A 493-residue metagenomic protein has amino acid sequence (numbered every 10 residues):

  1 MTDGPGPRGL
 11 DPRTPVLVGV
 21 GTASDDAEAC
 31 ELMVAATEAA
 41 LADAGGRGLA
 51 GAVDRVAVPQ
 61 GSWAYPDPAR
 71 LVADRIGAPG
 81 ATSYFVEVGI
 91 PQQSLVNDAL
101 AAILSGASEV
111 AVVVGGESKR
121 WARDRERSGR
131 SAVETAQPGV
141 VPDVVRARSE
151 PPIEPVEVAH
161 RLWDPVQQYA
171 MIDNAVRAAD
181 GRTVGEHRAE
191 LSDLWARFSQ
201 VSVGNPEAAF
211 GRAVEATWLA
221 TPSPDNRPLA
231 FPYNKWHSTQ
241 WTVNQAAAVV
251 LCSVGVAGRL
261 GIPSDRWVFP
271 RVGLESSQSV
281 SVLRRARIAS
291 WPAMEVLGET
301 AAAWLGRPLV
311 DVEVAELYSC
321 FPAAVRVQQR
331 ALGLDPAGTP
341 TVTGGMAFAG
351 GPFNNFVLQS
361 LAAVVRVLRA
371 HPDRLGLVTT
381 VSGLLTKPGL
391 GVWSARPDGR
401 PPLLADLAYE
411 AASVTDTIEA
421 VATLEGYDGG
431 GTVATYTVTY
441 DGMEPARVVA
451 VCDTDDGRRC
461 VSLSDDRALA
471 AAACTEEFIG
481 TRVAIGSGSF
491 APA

Functional and structural regions predicted by a protein language model:
M1-F85, A101-S108, V112-V256, I262-A349 (+3 more regions): Conserved "HGTGT" condensation-loop signature of ketosynthase/thiolase-family condensing enzymes that catalyze
L32, P91, F356, S360: Soluble or luminal CAZymes and related metallo-dependent hydrolases
Q93-A101: Conserved phosphate-binding catalytic cores of ATP/NTP-utilizing and phosphoryl-transfer enzymes
L95, Q168-I172, V357-S360: Internal, well-ordered alpha-helical segments in soluble enzyme and binding-protein domains
A349-V357, D373: A conserved active-site cap/scaffold subdomain adjacent to cofactor or substrate pockets
A363-A370: Oxidoreductase and adenylate-handling cofactor-binding alpha/beta cores
G376-V378: Active-site capping/gating regions of soluble enzymes
